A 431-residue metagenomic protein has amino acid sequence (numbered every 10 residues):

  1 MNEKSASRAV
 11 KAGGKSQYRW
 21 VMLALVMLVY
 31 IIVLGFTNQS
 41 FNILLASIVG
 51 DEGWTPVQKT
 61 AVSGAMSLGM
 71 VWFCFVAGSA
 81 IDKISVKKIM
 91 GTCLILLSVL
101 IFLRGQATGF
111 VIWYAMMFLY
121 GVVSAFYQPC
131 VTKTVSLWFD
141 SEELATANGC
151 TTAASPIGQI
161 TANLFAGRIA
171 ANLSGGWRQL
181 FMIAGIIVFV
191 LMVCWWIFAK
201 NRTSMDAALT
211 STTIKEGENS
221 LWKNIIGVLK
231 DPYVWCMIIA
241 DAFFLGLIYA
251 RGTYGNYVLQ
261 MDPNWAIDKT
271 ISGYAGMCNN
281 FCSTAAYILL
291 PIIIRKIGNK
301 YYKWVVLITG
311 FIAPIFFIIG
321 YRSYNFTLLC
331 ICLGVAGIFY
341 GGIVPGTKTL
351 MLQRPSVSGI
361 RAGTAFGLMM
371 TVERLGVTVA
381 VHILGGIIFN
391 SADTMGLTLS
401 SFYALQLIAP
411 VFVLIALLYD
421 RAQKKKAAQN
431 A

Functional and structural regions predicted by a protein language model:
V21-I48, W54-P56, R251-N256: Extracytoplasmic
F41-N42, D231-Y287, V344: Extracytoplasmic gate region of multi-pass secondary transporters
W72-F110: Conserved MFS/SLC helix-loop-helix module at the cytosolic interface between two early adjacent transmembrane helices
F73-S85, Y287-K300: Helix-to-loop junctions at the C-terminal end of transmembrane segments in multipass secondary transporters
M116-S155: Cytoplasmic helix-loop-helix junction between adjacent transmembrane helices in 12-TM secondary transporters
T151-T203: Helix-loop-helix hairpin linking two adjacent transmembrane segments in secondary transporters
K300-T347: C-terminal transmembrane helical hairpin of 12-TM major facilitator-type secondary transporters
P355-A392: A late C-terminal transmembrane helix in Major Facilitator Superfamily
